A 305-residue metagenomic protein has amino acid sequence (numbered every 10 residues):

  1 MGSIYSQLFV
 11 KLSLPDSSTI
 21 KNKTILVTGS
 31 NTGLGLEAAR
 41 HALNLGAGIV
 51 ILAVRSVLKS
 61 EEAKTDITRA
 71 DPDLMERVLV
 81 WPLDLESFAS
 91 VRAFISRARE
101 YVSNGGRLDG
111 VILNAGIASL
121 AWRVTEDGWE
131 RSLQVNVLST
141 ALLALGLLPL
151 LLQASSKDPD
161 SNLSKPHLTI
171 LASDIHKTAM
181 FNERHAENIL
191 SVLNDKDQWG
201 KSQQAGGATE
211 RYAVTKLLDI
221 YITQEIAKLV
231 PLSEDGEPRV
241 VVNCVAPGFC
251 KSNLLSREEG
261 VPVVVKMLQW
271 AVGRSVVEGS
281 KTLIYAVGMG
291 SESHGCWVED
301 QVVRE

Functional and structural regions predicted by a protein language model:
M1-L12, A205, F249-E278: Alpha-helical membrane-targeting segments
S3-Y5, F9-F249: Rossmann-fold NAD(P)H-dependent dehydrogenase/reductase core
L8, R304-E305: Short, contiguous pre-domain boundary segments
I117-A118, C250, G260, V302-V303: Short connector loops/turns at beta-strand edges and beta->alpha or beta->beta junctions
P149, N253, C296: Flexible, active-site-adjacent loop/turn segments at secondary-structure boundaries
I220-Q224, S252, V277, K281: Feature representing long, continuous alpha-helical segments
M267-R304: C-terminal helical subdomain
